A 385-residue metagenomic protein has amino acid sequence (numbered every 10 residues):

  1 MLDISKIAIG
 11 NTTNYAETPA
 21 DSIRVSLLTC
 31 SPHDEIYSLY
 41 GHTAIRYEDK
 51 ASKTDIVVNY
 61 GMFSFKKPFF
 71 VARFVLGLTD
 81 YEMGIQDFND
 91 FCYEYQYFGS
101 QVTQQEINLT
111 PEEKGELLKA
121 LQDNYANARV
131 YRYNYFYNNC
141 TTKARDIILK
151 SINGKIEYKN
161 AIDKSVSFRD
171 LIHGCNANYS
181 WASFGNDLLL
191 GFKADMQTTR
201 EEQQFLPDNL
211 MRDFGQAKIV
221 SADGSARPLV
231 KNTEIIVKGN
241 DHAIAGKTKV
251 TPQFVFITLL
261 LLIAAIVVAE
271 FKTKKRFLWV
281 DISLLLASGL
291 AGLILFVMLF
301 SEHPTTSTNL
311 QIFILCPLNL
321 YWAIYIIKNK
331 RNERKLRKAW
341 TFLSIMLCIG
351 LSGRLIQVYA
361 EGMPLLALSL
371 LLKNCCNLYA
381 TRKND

Functional and structural regions predicted by a protein language model:
M1-A16, K383-D385: Bacterial Sec-dependent N-terminal signal peptides
G10-A16, R46, N89-E94, I172: Intrinsically disordered, low-complexity boundary segments flanking structured domains
E17, I36-Y37, E48, N176-S180: A general structural signal for short secondary-structure junctions and capping/turn motifs
D21-G99: Glycine-rich catalytic cores of cysteine/serine-nucleophile enzymes that process amide/ester linkages in cell-envelope
L27, I45-Y47, V58, Q105-L109 (+7 more regions): Generic structural hydrophobic/aromatic packing signal, biased to beta-strands
S64-G154: A cross-kingdom signal targeting lumenal/periplasmic-facing segments of multi-pass membrane and secretory-pathway
D123-Y325, R331-K335, L343-D385: Activation targets extended, charge/polar-rich intrinsically disordered C-terminal tails
